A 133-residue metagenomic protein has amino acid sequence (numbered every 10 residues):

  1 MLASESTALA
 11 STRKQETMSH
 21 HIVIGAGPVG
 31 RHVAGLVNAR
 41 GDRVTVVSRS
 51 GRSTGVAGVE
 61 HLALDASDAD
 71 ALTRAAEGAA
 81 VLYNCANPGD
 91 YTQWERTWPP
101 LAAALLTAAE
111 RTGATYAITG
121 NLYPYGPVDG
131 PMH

Functional and structural regions predicted by a protein language model:
M1-M18, R43: Short, intrinsically disordered or compositionally biased N-terminal tails of bacterial proteins
H21-G25: Conserved N-terminal Rossmann-fold NAD(P)-binding element of oxidoreductases
G30-R31: N-terminal Rossmann-fold NAD(P) dinucleotide-binding loop
V37: Aromatic pocket-lining residues of Rossmann-like dinucleotide-binding sites
V47, C85, I118-N121: SDR active-site strand-loop-helix element
R52-S53, V59-T112, P124-Y125: NAD(P)H-binding glycine-rich loop region in Rossmannoid oxidoreductase-like domains and their noncatalytic homologs
P124-H133: Active-site "gating" loop of Rossmann-like NAD(P)-dependent oxidoreductase/epimerase domains
